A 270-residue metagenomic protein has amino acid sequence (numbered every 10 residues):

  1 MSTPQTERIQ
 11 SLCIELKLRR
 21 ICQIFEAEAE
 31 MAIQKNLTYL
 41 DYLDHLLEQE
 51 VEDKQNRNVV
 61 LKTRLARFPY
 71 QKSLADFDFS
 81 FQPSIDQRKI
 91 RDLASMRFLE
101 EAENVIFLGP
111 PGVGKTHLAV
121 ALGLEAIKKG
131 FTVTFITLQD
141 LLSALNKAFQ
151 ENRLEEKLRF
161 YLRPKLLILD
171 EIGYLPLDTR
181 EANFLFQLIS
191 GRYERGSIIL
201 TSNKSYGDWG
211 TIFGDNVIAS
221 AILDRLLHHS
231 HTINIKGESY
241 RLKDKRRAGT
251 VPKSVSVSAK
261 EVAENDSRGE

Functional and structural regions predicted by a protein language model:
Q10, I14, L18-Y70: Interdomain "pre-motor" coupling segment immediately N-terminal to P-loop NTPase/helicase cores
F25, T132, D140-R163, L169-E270: Replace "adjacent to P-loop NTPase cores in ATP/GTP-dependent enzymes" with "adjacent to NTP-binding cores
K72-A94: N-terminal pre-Walker A segment at the start of P-loop NTPase domains
A94-A102: Phosphate-binding P-loop
F107-G109: Hydrophobic anchor at the beta1->P-loop junction of P-loop NTPases
K115: Conserved lysine of the Walker
L118, L122: Hydrophobic positions on the alpha1 helix immediately C-terminal to the Walker A/P-loop
G123-I136: Post-Walker A helix-loop "phosphate-sensing" segment adjacent to the P-loop in P-loop NTPases
